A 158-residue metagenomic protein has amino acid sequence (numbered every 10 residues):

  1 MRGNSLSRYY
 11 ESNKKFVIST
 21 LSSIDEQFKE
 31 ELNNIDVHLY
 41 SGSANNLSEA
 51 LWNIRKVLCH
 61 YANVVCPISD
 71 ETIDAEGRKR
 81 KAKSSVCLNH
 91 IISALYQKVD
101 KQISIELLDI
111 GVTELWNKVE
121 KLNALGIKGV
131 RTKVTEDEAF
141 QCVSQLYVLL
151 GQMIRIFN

Functional and structural regions predicted by a protein language model:
M1-E31, V37-H38: Internal, Lys/Arg-enriched amphipathic helical interaction segments that engage polyanionic partners
S23-N33, H38-N158: Amphipathic, oligomerization/interface secondary-structure segments
